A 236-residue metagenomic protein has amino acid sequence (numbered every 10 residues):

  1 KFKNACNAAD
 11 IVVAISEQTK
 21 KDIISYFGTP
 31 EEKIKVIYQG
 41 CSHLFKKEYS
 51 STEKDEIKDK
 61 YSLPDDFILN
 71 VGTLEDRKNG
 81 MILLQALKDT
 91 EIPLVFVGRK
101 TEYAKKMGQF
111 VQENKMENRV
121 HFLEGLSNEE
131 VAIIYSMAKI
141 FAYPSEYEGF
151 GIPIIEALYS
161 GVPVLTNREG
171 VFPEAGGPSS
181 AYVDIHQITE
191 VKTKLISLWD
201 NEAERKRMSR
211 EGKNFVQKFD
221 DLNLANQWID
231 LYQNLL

Functional and structural regions predicted by a protein language model:
K1-L236: Carbohydrate transferase catalytic cores enriched for Leloir-type hexosyltransferases
